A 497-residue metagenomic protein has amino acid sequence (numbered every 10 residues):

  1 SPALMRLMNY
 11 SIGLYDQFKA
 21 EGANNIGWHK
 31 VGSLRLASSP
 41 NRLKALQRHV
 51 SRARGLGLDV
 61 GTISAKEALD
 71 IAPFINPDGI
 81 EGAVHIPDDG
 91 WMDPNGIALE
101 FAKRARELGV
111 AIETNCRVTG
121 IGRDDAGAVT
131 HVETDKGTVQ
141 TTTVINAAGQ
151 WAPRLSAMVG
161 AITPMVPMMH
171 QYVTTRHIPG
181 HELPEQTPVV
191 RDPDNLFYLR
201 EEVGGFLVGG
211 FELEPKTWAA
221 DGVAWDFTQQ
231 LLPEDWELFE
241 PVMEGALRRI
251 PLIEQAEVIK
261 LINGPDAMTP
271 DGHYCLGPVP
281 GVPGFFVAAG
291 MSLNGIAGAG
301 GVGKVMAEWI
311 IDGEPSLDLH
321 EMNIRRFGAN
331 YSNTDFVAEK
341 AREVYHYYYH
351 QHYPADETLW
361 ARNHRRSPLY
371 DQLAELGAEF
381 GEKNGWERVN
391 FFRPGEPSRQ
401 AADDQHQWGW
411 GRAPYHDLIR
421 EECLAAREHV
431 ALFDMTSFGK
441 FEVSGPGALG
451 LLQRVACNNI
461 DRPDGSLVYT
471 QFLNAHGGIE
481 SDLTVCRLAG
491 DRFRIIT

Functional and structural regions predicted by a protein language model:
S1-I71, D194-L199, G204-G205, R342-P354 (+2 more regions): Dinucleotide-binding Rossmann-like beta1-alpha1 core, especially the glycine-rich loop that anchors the ADP
R6-N9, L36-A45, V84-E107, E113 (+3 more regions): Short beta-strand to alpha-helix junction loop
H29-S33, M168-H170, L261, G490: Short Gly/Ser/Thr- and Asp/Glu-enriched loop/turn motifs at secondary-structure junctions
V84-T143, W151: Helical element adjacent to the flavin cofactor pocket in flavoenzyme catalytic cores
T119-G122, I259, G277, C486: Conserved positions in beta-strands of structured domains
G120-E234, P241-I250, D335-Y347, Y353-E357 (+1 more regions): Flavin-dependent oxidoreductases
D194, V203, W225-R365: C-terminal catalytic lobe of FAD-dependent flavoproteins
I324, G328-T497: Glycine/proline-enriched, intrinsically flexible loops and inter-domain linkers
